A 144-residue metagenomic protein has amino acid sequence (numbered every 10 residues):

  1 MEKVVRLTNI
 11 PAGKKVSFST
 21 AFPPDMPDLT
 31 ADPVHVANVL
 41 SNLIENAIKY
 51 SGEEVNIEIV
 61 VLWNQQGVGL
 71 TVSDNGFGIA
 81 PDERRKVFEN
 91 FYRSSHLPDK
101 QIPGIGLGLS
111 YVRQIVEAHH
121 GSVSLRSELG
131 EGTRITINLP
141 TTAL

Functional and structural regions predicted by a protein language model:
S17-P27: Conserved catalytic submotifs in the C-terminal HATPase_c
A47-I48: Short helix-loop "hinge" at the ATP-lid/N-box region of the Bergerat-fold HATPase_c
E54-Q66: Short beta-strand/loop element within the Bergerat-fold HATPase_c
D74: Acidic ATP/Mg2+-coordinating residue in the GHKL
G78-E89: Short helix N-cap motif at coil->helix boundaries in the Bergerat
R84, P103, G108, V112: Short alpha-helical Gxxx[C/S/T] motif in the catalytic ATP-binding
